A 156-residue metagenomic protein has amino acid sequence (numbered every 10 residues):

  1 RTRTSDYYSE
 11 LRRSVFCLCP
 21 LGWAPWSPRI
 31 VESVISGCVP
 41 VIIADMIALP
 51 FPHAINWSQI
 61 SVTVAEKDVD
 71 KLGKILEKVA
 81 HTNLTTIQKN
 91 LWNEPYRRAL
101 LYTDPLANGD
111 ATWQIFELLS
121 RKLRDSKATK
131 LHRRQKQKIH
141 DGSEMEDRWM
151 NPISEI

Functional and structural regions predicted by a protein language model:
R1-S5: Catalytic donor nucleotide-activated moiety binding site of glycosyltransferases and closely related
D6-A99, W113: Catalytic binding pocket for nucleotide-activated donors in carbohydrate/polymer assembly enzymes
V62-I156: C-terminal amphipathic helix plus adjacent low-complexity, charged tail appended to glycosyltransferase catalytic
